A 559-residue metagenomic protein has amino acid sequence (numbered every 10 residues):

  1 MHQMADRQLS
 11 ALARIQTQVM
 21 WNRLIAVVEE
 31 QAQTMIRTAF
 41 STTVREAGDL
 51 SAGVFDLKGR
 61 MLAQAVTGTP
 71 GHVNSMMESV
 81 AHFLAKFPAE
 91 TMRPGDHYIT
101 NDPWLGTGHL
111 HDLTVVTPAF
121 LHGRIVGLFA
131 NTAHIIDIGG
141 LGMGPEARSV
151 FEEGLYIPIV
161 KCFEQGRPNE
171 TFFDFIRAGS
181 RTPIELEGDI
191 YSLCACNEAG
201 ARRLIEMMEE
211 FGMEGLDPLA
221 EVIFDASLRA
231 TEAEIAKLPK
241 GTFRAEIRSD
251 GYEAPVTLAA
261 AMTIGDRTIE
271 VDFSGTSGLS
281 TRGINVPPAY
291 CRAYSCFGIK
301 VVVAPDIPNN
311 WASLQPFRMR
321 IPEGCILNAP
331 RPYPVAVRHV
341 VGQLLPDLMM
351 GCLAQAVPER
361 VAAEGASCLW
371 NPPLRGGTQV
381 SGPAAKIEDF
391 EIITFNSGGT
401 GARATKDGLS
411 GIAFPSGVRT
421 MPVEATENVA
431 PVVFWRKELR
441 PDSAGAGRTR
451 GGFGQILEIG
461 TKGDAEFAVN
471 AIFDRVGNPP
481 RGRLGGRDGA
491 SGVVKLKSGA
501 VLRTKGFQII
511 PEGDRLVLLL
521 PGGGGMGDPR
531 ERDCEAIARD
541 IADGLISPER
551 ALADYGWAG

Functional and structural regions predicted by a protein language model:
H2-P94, I99-G559: Glycine/proline-enriched, intrinsically flexible loops and inter-domain linkers
